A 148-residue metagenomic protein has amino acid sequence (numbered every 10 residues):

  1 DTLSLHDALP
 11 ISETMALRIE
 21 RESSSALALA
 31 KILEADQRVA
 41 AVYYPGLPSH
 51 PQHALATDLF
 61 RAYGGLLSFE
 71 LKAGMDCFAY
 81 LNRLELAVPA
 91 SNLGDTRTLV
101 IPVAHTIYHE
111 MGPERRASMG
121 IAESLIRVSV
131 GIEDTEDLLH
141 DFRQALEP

Functional and structural regions predicted by a protein language model:
T2, T14, T98: Ser/Thr-centric signal marking residues that sit in or immediately flank functional binding/regulatory motifs
T2-L9: Short, small-residue-biased leader/transition segments that mark boundaries at the very start of proteins
A8, I19, D36: Ligand-binding pocket scaffold of soluble enzyme catalytic domains
P10-L17, G64-K72, R127-G131: Short, well-ordered beta-strand elements within core beta-sheets of diverse protein domains
L17, R21-A28: A non-catalytic, amphipathic alpha-helix used as a structural packing/dimerization or gating element in enzyme scaffolds
R18, M75, T98-P148: PLP-dependent enzyme catalytic core of the Aspartate aminotransferase-like
L27-S91, D95, M111-A117: Conserved small-domain helix->loop->beta segment predominantly found in fold-type I
